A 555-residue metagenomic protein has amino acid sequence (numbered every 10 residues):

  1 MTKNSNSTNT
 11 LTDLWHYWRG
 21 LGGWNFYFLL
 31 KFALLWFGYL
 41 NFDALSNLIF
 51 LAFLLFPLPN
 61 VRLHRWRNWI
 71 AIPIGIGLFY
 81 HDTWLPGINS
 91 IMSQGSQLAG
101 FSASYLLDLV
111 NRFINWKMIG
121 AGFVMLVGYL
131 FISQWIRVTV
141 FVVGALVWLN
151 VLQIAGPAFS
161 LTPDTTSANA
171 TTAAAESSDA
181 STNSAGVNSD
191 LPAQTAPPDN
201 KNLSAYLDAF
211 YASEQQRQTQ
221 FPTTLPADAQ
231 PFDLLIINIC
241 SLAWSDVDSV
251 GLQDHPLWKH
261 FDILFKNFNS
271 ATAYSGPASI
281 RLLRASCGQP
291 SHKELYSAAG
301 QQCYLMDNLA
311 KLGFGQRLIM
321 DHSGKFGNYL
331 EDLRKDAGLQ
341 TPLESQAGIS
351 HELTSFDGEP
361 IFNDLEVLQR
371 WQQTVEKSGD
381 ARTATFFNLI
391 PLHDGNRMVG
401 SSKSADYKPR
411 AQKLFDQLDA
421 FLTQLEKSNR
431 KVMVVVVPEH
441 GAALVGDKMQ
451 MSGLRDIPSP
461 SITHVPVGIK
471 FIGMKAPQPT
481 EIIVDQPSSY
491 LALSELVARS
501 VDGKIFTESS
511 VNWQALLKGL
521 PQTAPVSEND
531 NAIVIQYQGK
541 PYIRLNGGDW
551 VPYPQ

Functional and structural regions predicted by a protein language model:
M1-S178: Transmembrane and membrane-interface helices of multi-pass, inner-membrane envelope-modifying transferases
N9-T10, K431, V437-K475: Histidine-centered active-site microenvironments of extracellular/periplasmic hydrolases and transferases
F159-M398, H464, Y490, E495-V501 (+1 more regions): Active-site-proximal alpha/beta segments of enzymes that process anionic O-linked groups
L235-I236, K413-G453, S494-V501: Metal-dependent active-site segment of extracytoplasmic phospho-/sulfohydrolases and closely related
S245, A411-T423, V465, K470 (+4 more regions): Marks the mature luminal ectodomains of secretory-pathway proteins
Y296-C303, S404-Q412, R455-T463, K475-V497 (+1 more regions): A short beta-strand-to-alpha-helix junction
G327, W371-D416, A420, A443-L454: Active-site His/acidic residue clusters
I505-Q555: Phosphate/adenylate-binding glycine loop and adjacent helical scaffold
